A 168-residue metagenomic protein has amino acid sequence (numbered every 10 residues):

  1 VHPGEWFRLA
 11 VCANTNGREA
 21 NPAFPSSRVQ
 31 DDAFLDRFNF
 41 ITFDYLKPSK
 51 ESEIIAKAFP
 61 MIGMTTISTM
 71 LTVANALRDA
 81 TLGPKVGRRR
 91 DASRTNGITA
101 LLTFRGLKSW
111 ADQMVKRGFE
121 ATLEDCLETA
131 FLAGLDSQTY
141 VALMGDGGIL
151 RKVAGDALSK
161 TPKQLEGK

Functional and structural regions predicted by a protein language model:
V1-K168: C-terminal regulatory/interaction module of P-loop NTP-utilizing enzymes
